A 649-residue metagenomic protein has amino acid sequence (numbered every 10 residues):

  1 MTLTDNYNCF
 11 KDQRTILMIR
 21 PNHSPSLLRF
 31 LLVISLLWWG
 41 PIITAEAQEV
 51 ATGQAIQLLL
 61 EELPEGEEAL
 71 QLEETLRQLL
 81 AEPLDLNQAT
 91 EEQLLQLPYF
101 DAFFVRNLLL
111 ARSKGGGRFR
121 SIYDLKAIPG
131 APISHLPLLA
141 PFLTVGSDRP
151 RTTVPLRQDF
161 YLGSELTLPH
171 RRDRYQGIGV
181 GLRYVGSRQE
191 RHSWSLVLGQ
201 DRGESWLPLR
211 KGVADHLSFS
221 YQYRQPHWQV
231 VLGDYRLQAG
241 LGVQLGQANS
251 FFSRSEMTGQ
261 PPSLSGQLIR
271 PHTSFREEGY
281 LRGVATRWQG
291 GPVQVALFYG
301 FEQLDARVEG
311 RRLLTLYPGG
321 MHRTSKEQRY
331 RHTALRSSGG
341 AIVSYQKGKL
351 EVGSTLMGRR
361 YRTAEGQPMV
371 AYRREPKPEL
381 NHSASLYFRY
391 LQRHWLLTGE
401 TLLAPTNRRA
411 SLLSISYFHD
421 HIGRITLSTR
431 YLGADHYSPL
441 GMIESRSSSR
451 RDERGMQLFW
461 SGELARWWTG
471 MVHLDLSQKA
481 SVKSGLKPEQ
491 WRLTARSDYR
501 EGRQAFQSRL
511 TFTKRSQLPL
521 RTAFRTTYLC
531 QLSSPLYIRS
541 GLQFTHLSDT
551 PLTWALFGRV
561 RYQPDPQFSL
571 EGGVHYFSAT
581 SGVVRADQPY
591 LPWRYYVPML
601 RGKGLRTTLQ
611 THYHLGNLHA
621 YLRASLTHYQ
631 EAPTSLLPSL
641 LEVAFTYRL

Functional and structural regions predicted by a protein language model:
R29-P41: Bacterial N-terminal signal peptides
A45-A47: Boundary at the C-terminal end of the N-terminal hydrophobic targeting segment
E61-R77, K114-G117, Y123-L156, A239 (+1 more regions): Alpha-helical interaction/regulatory segments in DNA maintenance proteins
A69-R120, A140-F142, S263: Amphipathic, charged-and-aliphatic alpha-helical interface segments that function as noncatalytic docking
P150-R174, G186-L196, V230, T258 (+3 more regions): Transmembrane beta-strand segments of Gram-negative outer membrane beta-barrel proteins
D173-G177, G279-L281, H332-R336, A341-M369 (+1 more regions): Exposed, low-structure sequence patches enriched in small/polar residues
G199-H216, R270-E277, R329-H332, L402-A404 (+1 more regions): Outer-membrane beta-barrel proteins
V213-Q267, T273-D305, H419-S438, S569-S581: Outer membrane beta-barrel
